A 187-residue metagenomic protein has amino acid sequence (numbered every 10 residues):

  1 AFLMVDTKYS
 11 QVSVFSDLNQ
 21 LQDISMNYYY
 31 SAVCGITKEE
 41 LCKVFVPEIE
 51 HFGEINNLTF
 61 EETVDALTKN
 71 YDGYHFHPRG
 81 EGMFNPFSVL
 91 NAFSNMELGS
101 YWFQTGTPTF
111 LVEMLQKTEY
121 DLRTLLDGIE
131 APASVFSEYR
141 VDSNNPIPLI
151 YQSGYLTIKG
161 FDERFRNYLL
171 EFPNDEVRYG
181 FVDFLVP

Functional and structural regions predicted by a protein language model:
A1-P187: Phosphate-binding site recognition
